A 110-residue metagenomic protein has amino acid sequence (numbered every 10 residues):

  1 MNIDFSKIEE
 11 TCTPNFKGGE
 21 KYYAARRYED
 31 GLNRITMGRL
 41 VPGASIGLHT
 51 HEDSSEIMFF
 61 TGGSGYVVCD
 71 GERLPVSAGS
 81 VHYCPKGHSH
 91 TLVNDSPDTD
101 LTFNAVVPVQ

Functional and structural regions predicted by a protein language model:
M1-N33, G47: A short, N-terminal "cap"/entry segment at the start of jelly-roll beta-barrel domains of the cupin/DSBH fold
T36-H51: Conserved short histidine dyad/triad with adjacent acidic residue
P42, D53, E72, H88-S89 (+1 more regions): A generic "binding-loop/recognition-motif" signal
S45-G47, Y66, H82, K86-L92: Histidine-centered metal-chelating micro-motifs
D53-S55, F59-G65: Glycine- and acidic-residue-biased ligand/ion/polar-headgroup-sensing regions
E72-K86: Short acidic-glycine-tyrosine-enriched beta hairpin
K86-Q110: Ligand-binding loop in jelly-roll beta-barrel domains
